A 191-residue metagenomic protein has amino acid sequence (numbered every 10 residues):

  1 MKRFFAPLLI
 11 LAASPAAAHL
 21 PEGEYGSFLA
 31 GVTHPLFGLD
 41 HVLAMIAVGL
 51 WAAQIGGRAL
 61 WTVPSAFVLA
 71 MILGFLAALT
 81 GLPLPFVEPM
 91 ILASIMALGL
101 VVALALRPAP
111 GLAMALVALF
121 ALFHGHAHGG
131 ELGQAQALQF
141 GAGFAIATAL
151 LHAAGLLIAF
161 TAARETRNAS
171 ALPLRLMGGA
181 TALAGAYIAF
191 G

Functional and structural regions predicted by a protein language model:
K2-I10, S14-G191: Membrane metalloprotein/metal-transporter helix-bundle signature
